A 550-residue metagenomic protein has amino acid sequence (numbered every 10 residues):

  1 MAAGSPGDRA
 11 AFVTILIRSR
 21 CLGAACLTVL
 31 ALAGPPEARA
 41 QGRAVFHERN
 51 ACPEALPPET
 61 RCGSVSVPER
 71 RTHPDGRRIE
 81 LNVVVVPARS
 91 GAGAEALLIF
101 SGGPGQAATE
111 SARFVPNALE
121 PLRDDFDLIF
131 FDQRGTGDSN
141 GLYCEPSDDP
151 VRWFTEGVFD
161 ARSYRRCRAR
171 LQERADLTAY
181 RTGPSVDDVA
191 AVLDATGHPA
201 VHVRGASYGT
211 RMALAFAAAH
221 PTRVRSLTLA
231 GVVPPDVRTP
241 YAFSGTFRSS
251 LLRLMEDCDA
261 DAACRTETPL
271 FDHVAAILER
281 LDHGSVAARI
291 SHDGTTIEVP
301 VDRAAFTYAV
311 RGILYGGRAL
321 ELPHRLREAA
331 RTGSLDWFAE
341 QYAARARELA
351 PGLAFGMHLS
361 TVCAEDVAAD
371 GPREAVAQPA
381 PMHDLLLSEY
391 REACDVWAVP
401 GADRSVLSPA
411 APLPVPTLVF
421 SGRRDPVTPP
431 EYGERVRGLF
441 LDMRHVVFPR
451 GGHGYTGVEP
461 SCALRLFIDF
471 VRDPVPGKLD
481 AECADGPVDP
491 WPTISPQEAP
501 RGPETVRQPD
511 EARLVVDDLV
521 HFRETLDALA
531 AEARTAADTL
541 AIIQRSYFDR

Functional and structural regions predicted by a protein language model:
A3-A10, P430: N-terminal amphipathic/hydrophobic targeting modules at extreme N-termini, encompassing cleavable Sec/SRP-type signal
G7-A24: Bacterial N-terminal signal peptides that target proteins for export
G23-A33: Bacterial N-terminal signal peptides
P35-R39: Sec/Tat signal peptide C-region and signal peptidase I cleavage site
Q41-A305, S360-R550: Gly/Pro-rich cap/lid or specificity-loop segments adjacent to the active site
I290-Y308, Y315-G317, E348-G356: Structural motif
G312-E328, A368-R373, A402, V475: Short helix-capping/linker segments at secondary-structure and domain boundaries
L335-G371: Long, low-complexity segments enriched in small/aliphatic residues
